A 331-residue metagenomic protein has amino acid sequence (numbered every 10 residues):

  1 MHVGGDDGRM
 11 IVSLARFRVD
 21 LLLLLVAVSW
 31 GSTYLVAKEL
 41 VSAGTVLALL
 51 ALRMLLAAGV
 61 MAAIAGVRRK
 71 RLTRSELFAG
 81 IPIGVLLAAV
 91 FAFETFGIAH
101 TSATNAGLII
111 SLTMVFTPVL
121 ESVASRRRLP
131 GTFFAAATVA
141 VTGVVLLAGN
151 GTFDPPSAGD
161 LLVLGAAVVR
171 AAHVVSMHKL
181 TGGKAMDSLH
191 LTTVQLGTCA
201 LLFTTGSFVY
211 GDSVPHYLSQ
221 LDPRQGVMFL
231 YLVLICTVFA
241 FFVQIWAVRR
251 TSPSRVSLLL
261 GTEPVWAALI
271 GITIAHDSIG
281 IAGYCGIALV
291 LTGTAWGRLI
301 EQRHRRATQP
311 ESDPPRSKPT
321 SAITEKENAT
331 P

Functional and structural regions predicted by a protein language model:
H2, R18, S42-A89, M114-L120 (+4 more regions): Transmembrane alpha-helices of multi-pass small-molecule transport proteins
H2-G4, R9-V12, L21, M54-L55 (+4 more regions): C-terminal-most transmembrane helix of multi-pass membrane proteins
A15-V19, V41-L47, A51, L72-L77 (+3 more regions): Juxtamembrane helix-entry segments on the extracytoplasmic side of multipass membrane proteins
L23, S75-G84, R128-A140, G159-V163 (+1 more regions): Cytoplasmic-side transmembrane-helix entry/capping segments in multi-pass membrane proteins
L24-S32, V36, I64, I81-H100 (+7 more regions): Hydrophobic alpha-helical transmembrane segments of multi-pass membrane transport proteins, especially secondary
L35, A58-M61, T117-P118, V123 (+3 more regions): Transmembrane alpha-helical segments that form core, pore/gating elements of small-molecule transporters/exporters
A48-G59, L86-L87, F91, T95-A137 (+2 more regions): Specific alpha-helical transmembrane segments that line the substrate/conduction pathway and gating interfaces
M61, I81, L112, L129-G149 (+4 more regions): Hydrophobic transmembrane alpha-helices of multi-pass small-molecule transport proteins
